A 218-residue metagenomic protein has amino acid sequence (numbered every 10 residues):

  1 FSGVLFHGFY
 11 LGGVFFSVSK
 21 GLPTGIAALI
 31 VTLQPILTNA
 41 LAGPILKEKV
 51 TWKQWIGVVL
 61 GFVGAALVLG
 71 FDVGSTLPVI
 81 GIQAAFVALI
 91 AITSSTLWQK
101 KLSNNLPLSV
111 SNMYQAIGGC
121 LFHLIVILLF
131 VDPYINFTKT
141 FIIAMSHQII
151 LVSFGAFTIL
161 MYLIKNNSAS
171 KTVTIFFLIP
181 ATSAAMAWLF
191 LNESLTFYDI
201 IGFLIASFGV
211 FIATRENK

Functional and structural regions predicted by a protein language model:
F1, K53-V63, V79-V87, A91 (+2 more regions): Hydrophobic alpha-helical transmembrane segments of multi-pass integral membrane proteins, especially transporters
F1-A27, L67, I149-N167: Specific transmembrane alpha-helical segments of multi-pass solute transporters/efflux pumps, especially DMT/EamA
S2, I30-L33, K53-I56, Y114-Q115 (+2 more regions): Hydrophobic core positions of alpha-helical segments in small-molecule transporters and transporter systems
V4-G8, G12, P35-A40, A66 (+5 more regions): Hydrophobic/small/kink-forming positions within alpha-helical transmembrane segments of polytopic membrane proteins
F6, F15-K49, A88, A169-L189: Specific alpha-helical transmembrane segments that line the substrate/conduction pathway and gating interfaces
F16-K20, A66-I80, I127-M145, W188-Y198: Membrane-interface helix termini and inter-helical loops of multi-pass transporters
S17, P44-L46, V50, L102 (+5 more regions): Hydrophobic/aromatic residues within transmembrane alpha-helices of multi-pass small-molecule transporters
L41, V50-G70, L89, L121-H123 (+3 more regions): Hydrophobic transmembrane alpha-helices of multi-pass small-molecule transport proteins
